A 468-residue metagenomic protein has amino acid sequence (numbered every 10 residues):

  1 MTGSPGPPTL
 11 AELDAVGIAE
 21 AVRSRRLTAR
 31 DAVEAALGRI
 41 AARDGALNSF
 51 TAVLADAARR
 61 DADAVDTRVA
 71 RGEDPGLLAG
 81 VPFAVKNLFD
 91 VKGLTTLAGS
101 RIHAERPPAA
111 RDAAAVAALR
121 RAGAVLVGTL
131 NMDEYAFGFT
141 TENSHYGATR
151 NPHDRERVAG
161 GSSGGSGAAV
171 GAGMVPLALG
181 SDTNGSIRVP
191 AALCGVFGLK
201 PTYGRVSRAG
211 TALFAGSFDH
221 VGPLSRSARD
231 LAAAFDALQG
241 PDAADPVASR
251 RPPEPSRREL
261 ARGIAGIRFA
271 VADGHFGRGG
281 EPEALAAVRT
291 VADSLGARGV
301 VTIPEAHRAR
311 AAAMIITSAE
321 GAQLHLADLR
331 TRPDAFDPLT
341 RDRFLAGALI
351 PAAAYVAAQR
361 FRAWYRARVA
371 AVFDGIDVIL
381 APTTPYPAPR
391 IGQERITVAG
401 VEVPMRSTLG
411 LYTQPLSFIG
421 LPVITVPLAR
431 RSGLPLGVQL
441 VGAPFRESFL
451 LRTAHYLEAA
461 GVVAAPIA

Functional and structural regions predicted by a protein language model:
M1-R59, P466-A468: An N-terminal boundary/leader segment
I18-S24, H103-P107, D219-R226, F344-I350 (+1 more regions): Short, well-ordered beta-strand elements within core beta-sheets of diverse protein domains
A29-E34, D63-D66, A113, P282-T302 (+3 more regions): Acyltransferase
A36, A58, G80, K86 (+8 more regions): Conserved hydrophobic/aromatic pocket- or pore-lining residues that grip, position, or stack substrates in active sites
A42, R121, G171-H275, R289 (+6 more regions): Structural helix-boundary/capping segments
N48, D245-P253, I267-R268, D273-H275 (+2 more regions): Flexible, acidic loop-helix segments that line cofactor/substrate-binding pockets
L78-A98, G263-A272, I315-A370, P382 (+2 more regions): Short helix-loop capping/hinge segments that flank enzyme active sites or metal/cofactor-binding pockets
L78-V221, A272-G274, T383-E402: Short glycine/serine-rich loop/turn segments
